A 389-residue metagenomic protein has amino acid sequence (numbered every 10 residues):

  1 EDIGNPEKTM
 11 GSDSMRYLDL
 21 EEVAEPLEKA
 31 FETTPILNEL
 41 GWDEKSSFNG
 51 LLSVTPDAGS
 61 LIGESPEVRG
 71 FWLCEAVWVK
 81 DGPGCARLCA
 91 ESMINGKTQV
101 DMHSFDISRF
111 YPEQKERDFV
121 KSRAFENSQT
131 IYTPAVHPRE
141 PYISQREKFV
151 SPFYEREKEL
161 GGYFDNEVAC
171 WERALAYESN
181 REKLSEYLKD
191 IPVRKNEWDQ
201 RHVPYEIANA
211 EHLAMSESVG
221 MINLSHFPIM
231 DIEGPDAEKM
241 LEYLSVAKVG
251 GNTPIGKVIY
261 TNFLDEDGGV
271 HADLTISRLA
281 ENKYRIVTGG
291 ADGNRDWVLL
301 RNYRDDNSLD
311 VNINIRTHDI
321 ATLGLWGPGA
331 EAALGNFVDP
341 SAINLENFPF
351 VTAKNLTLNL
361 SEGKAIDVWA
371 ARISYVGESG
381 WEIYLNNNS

Functional and structural regions predicted by a protein language model:
G4-N5: Nucleotide-sugar-dependent
T9, R16-L18, V23-H137, P141-Q145: C-terminal catalytic lobe of FAD-dependent flavoproteins
D101, Y111-S389: Glycine/proline-enriched, intrinsically flexible loops and inter-domain linkers
